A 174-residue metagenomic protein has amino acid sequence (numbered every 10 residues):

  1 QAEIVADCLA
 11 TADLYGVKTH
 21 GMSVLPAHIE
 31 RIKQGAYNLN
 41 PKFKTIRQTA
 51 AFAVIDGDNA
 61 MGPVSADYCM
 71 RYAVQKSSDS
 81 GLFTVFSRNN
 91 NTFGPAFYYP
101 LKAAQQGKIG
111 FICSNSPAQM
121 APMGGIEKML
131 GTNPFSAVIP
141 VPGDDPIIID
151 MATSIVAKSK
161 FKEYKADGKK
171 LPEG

Functional and structural regions predicted by a protein language model:
Q1-A2, C69: Generic hydrophobic secondary-structure packing signal
A2-A10: Short, well-structured alpha-helical segments
Y15-K18: N-terminal and secondary-structure boundary signal
H20-V74: Active-site cofactor/substrate anionic-group-binding motifs, chiefly glycine- and Lys/Arg-rich phosphate-binding loops
G21-P26, N40, Y99, M129-L130 (+2 more regions): Basic, gly/Ser/Thr/Pro-rich low-complexity segments located predominantly at protein N termini
V54-P142: A generic, well-ordered mixed alpha/beta core segment in the N-terminal half of proteins
M120-G174: Phosphate/diphosphate-binding glycine-rich loops and adjacent basic-rich segments that engage nucleotide
